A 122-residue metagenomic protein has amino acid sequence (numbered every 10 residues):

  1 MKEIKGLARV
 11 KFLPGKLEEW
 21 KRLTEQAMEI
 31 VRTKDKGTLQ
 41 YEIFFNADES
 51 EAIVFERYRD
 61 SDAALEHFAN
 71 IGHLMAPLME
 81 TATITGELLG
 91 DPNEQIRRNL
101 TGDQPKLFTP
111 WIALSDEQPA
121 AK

Functional and structural regions predicted by a protein language model:
M1-A52, R59-N70, M79-K122: Short S/T/G/P-rich N-terminal loop/turn motif that feeds into the first structured element of a domain
L74-A76: A short hydrophobic/aromatic micro-motif that marks alpha-helical segments and, especially, helix-coil
